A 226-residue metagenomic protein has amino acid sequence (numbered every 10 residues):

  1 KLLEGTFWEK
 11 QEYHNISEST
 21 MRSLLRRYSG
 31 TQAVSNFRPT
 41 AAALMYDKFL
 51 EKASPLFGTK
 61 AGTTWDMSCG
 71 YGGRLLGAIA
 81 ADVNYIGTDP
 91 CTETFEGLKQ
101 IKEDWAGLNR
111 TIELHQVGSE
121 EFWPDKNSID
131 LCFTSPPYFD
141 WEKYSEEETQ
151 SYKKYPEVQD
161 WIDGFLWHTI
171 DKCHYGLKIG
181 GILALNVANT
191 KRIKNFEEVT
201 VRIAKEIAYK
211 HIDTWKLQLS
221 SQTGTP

Functional and structural regions predicted by a protein language model:
K1-P226: Class I S-adenosyl-L-methionine-dependent methyltransferase catalytic core
